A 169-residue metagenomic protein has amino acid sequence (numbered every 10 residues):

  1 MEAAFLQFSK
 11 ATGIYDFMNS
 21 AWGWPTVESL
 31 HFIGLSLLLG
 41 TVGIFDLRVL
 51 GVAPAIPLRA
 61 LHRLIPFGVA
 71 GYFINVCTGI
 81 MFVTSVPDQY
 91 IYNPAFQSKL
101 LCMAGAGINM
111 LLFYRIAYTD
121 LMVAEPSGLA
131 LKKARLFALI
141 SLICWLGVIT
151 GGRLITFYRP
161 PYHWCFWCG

Functional and structural regions predicted by a protein language model:
M1-G169: Polytopic transmembrane helical bundles with strong interfacial aromatic enrichment
